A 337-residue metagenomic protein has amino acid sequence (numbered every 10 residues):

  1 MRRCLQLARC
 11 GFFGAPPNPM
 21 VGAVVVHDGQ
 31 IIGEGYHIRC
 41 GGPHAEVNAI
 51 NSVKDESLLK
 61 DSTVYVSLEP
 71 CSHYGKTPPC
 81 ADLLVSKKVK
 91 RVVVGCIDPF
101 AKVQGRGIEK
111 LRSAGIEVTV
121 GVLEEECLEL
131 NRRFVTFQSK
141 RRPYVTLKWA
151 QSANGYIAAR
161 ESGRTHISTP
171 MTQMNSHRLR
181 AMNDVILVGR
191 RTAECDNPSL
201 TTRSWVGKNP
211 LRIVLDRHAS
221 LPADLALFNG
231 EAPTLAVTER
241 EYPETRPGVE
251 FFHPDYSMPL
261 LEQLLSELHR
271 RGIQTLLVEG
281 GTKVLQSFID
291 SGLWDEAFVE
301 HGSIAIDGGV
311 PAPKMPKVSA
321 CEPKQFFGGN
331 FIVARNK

Functional and structural regions predicted by a protein language model:
M1-P19, E34, K54, Y144-K337: Enzymes that bind and transform nitrogen-containing heteroaromatic metabolites
G14-A15, G41-G42, I108, V122-A150 (+1 more regions): Proteins enriched for Cys/Gly/acidic motifs involved in redox and nucleic-acid/cofactor modification
A15-G29: N-terminal glycine-rich anion-binding loops that anchor highly charged ligand groups
V25, Q30-E126, L211: Zn2+-dependent cytidine deaminase-like catalytic core
H27, S139-K140, R335-K337: Active-site beta-strand termini and strand-to-loop segments that position acidic
S62-S72, K140-Q151: N-terminal pre-triad scaffold of radical SAM enzymes
H73-G75, F100-V103, E126-L130, A153-A158 (+2 more regions): Short, well-ordered, mixed-charge alpha-helical segments that flank or form enzyme active sites
G107-E109, R133-T136, T202-S204, L293: Short low-complexity, flexible loop/linker segments enriched in glycine and/or proline with clustered acidic
